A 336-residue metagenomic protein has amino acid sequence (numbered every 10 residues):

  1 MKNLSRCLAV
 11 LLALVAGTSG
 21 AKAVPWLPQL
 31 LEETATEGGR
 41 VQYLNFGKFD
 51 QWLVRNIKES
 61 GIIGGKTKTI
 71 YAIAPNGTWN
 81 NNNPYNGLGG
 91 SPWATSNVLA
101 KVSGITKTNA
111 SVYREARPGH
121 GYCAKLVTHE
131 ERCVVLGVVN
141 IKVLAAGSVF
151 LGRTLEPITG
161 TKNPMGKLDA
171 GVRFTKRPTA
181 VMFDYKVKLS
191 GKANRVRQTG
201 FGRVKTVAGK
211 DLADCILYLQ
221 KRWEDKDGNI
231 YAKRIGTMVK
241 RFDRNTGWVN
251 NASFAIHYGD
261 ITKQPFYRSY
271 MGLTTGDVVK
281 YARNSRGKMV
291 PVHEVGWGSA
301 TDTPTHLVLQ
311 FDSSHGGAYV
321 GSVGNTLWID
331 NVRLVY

Functional and structural regions predicted by a protein language model:
M1-E32: Bacterial Sec-dependent N-terminal signal peptides
C7-V10, R55, A193: A generic structural micro-environment signature that highlights single residues at secondary-structure boundaries
G20, G61, L136, N194-V196: Short linear functional motifs in flexible/disordered or boundary regions
P25-P178, M182, A208-R222, K226-G259 (+1 more regions): Aromatic (Trp/Tyr/Phe) and Gly/Pro-enriched flexible surface segments
Y185-T206, H315-A318: Short amphipathic, basic-aromatic surface patches that mediate peripheral association with negatively charged
A193, I261-S269: Substrate-binding/catalytic groove segments of enzymes that remodel or degrade extracellular structural polymers
